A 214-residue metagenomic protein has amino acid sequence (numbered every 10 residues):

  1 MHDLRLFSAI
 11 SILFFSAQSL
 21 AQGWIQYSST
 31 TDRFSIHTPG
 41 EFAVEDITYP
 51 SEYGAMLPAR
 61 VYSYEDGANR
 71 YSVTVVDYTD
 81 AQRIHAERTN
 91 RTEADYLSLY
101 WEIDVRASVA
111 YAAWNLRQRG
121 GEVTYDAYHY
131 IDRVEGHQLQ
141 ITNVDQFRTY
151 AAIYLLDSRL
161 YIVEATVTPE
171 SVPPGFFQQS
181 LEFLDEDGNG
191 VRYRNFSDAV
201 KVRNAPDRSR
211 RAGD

Functional and structural regions predicted by a protein language model:
M1-S8: Bacterial N-terminal signal peptides that target proteins for export
A9-L13: Hydrophobic helical h-region of N-terminal Sec-dependent signal peptides in bacterial secretory/periplasmic proteins
S16-A17: N-terminal signal peptide c-region/cleavage motif recognized by signal peptidases
A21-A59, E122, Y130-R133, L184-D185 (+1 more regions): N-terminal "mature-domain start" segment
D32, G67, Y78, V144 (+3 more regions): Solvent-exposed coil/turn segments that connect beta secondary-structure elements in extracytoplasmic/periplasmic
H37-E41, G67-A68, V134, Y154-Y161 (+1 more regions): Short, solvent-exposed coil/turn segments at beta-strand boundaries
F42, S98, E102-R117, D157-D214: Surface-exposed amphipathic alpha-helical segments
P50-R148, D214: Conserved polar/disulfide-associated segments of primarily extracytoplasmic proteins
